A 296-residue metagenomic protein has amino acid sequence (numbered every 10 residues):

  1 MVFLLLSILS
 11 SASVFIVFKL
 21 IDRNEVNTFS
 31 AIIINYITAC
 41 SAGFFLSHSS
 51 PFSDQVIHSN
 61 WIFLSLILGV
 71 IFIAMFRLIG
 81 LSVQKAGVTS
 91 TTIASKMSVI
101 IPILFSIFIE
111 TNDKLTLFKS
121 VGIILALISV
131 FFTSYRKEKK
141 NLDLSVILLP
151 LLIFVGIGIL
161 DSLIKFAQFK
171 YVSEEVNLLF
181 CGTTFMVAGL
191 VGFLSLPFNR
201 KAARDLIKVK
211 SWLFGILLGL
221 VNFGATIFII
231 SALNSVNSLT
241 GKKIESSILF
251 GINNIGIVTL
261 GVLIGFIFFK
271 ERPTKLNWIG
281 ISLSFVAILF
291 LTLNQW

Functional and structural regions predicted by a protein language model:
M1-L66, V70, F76-K85, Y135-I153 (+4 more regions): Membrane-interface interhelical linkers
L6, I33-I34, A94, F118-V121 (+3 more regions): Hydrophobic core positions of alpha-helical segments in small-molecule transporters and transporter systems
A12, G69, I73-R77, V99-L104 (+6 more regions): Hydrophobic/small/kink-forming positions within alpha-helical transmembrane segments of polytopic membrane proteins
A12, Y36-C40, K96-I100, I123-A126 (+5 more regions): Residue-level recognition of pore/gate-forming positions within transmembrane alpha-helices of multi-pass
V26-N27, G87-V88, K114, V176 (+3 more regions): A helix-boundary/kink motif common to multi-pass secondary transporters, especially Major Facilitator Superfamily
N60-W61, T92, N177-C181, S211 (+1 more regions): Juxtamembrane helix-start elements in MFS-like secondary transporters
I100-S120, T240, I257-W278: C-terminal transmembrane-helix exit sites in multi-pass transporters
I103-I107, T116-R136, L276-Q295: Hydrophobic transmembrane alpha-helices of multi-pass small-molecule transport proteins
